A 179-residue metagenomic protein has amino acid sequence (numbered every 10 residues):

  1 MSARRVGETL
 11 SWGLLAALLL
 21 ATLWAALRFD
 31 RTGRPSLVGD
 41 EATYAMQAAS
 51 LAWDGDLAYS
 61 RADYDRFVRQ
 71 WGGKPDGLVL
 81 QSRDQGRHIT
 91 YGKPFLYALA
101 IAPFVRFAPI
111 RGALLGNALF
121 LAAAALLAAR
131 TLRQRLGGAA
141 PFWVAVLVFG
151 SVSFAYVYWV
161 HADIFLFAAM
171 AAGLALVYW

Functional and structural regions predicted by a protein language model:
M1-F29, R130-R133: Start-transfer (signal-anchor) and selected internal transmembrane alpha helices of multi-pass inner/ER membrane
W24-A42, G55-D65, D163: Helix-to-loop transition at the C-terminal end of transmembrane segments
P35, W53-Y97, I101-R106: Interfacial juxtamembrane loops and adjacent helix segments that form the catalytic/substrate-binding surfaces
T43, F95, L115-A123, F149 (+1 more regions): Membrane-embedded alpha-helical segments of multi-pass membrane proteins, especially the transmembrane helices
A48, A100, L132, D163-F165: Generic structural signal for small/hydrophobic residues in well-ordered secondary structure, especially within
A118-F142, H161, W179: Transmembrane alpha-helical segments of multipass membrane enzymes and assembly factors that act on membrane-embedded
A128-V152, F167-A168, A172: Transmembrane-helix signature of polytopic, membrane-embedded enzymes that assemble or transfer cell-envelope glycans
A155-L166: Short acidic/glycine- and proline-prone juxtamembrane loop motifs at membrane-interface regions of multi-pass membrane
